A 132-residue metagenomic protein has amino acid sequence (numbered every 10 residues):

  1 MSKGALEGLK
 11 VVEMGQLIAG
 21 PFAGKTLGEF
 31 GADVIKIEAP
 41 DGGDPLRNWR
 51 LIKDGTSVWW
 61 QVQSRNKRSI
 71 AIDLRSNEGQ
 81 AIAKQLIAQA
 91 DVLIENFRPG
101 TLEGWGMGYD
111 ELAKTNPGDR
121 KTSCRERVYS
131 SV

Functional and structural regions predicted by a protein language model:
M1-V132: N-terminal helix-loop segment corresponding to the beta1-alpha1 unit of nucleotide/adenylate-binding folds
